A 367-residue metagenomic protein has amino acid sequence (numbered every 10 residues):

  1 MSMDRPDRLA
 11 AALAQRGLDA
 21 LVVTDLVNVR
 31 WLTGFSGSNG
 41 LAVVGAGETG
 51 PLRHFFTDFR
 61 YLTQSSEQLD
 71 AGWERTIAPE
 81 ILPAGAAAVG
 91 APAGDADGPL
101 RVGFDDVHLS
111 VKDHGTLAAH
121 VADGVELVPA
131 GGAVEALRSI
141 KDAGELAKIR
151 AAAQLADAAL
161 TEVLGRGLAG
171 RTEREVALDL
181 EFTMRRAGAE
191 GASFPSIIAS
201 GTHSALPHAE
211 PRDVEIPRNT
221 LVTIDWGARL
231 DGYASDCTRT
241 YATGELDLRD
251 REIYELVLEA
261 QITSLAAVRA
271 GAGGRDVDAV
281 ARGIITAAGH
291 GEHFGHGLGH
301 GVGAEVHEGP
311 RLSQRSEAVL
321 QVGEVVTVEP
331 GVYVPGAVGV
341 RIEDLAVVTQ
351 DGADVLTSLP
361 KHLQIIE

Functional and structural regions predicted by a protein language model:
M1-E367: Active-site neighborhoods and metal-handling regions in enzymes and metal-associated proteins
